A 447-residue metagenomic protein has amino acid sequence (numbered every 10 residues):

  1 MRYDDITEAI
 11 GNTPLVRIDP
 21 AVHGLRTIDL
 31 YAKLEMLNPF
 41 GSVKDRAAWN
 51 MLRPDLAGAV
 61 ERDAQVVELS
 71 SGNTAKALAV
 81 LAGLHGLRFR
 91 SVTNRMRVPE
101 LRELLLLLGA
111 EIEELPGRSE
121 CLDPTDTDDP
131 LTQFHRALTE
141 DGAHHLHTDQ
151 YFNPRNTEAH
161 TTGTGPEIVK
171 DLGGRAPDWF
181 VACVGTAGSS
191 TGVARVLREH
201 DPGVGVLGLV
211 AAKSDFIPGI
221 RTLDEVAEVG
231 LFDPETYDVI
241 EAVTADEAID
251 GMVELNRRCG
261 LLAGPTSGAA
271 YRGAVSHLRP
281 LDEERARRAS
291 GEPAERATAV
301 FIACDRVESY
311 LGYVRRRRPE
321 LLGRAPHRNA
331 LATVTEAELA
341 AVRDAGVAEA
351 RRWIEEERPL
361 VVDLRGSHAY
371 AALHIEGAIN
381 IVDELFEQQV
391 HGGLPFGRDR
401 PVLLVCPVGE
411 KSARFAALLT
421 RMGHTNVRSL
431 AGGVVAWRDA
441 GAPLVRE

Functional and structural regions predicted by a protein language model:
M1-R352, L360, G366-G392, L403 (+3 more regions): PLP-dependent amino-acid enzyme catalytic core
P395: Short, polar/acidic, helix-capping and beta-turn segments at strand->helix junctions that line the mouths
R400, P407-V408: Mid-chain, well-packed structural core segment of small domains
R414: Active-site-adjacent pocket-lining segments in enzyme domains
G432-A436: Histidine-bearing beta->alpha loop at or near hydrolase active sites
A442-V445: Short, Lys/Arg-rich amphipathic alpha-helical interaction segments that bind nucleic acids or acidic protein surfaces
